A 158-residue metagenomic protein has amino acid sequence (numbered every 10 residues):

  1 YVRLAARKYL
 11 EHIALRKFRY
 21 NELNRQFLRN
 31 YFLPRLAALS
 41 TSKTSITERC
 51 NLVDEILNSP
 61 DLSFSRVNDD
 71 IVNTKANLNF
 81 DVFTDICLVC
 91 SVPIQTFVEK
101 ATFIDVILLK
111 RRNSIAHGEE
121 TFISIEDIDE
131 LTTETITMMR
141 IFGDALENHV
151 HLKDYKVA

Functional and structural regions predicted by a protein language model:
Y1-E11, T132, I136: Short, hydrophobic, well-ordered secondary-structure elements
A6-Q95: Helix-loop junctions and short alpha-helical segments
F80-A158: Polyanionic, low-complexity intrinsically disordered segments
